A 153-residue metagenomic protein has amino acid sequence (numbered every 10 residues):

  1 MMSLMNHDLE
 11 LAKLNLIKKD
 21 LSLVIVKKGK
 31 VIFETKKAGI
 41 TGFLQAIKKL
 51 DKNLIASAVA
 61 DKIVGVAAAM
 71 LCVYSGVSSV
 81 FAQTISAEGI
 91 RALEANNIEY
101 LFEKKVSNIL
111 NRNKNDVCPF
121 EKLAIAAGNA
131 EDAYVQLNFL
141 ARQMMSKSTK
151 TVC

Functional and structural regions predicted by a protein language model:
M1-H7, K150-C153: Short, low-complexity, intrinsically disordered N-terminal peptides in bacterial proteins
S3-Q83, E103-V106, L110-L123: Conserved mixed alpha/beta catalytic, RNA-binding, or beta-rich assembly cores of soluble enzyme, regulatory
K18, S75-S78, I90-C153: C-terminal binding/interaction regions
S86: Conserved SAM/SAH-binding beta-strand->alpha-helix loop
